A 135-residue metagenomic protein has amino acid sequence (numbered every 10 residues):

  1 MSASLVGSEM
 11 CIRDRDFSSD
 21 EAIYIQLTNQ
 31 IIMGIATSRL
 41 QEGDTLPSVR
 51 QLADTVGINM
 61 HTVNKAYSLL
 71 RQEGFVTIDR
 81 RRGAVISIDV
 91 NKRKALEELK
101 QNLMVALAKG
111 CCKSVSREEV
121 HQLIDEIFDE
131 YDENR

Functional and structural regions predicted by a protein language model:
M1-I12: Single conserved hydrophobic/aromatic residue that forms the stacking wall/gate of nucleotide- or nucleobase-binding
T45-V56: A short alpha-helical element within helix-turn-helix/winged-helix DNA-binding domains across DNA-binding proteins
S48, R82-I88: Minor-groove-contacting beta-hairpin "wing" of winged helix-turn-helix DNA-binding domains
D54, R71-Q72: Alpha-helical residues within the helix-turn-helix
H61: Key DNA-contact positions within bacterial/archaeal DNA-binding proteins
V90-S114: Conserved segment of winged-helix/HTH DNA-binding domains
C112-R135: C-terminal regulatory/oligomerization modules of transcriptional regulators
